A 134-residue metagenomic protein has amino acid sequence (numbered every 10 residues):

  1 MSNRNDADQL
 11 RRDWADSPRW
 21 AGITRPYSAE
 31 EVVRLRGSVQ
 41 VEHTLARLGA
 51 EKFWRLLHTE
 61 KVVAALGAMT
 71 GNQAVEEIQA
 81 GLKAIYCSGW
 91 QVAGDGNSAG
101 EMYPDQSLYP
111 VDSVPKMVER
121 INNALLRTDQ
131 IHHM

Functional and structural regions predicted by a protein language model:
W14, E77: Conserved, mostly hydrophobic/aromatic
A15-D16, P26: Mature N-terminal, pre-catalytic/accessory segment of carbohydrate-active enzymes
V32-W54: Flexible inter-domain linker/hinge segments
V41, A84-P115, I131-M134: Glycine-rich, proline-tolerant flexible connector loops at the mouths of alpha/beta enzymes
L56-Q73, D105-L108: Active-site mouth loops of central-metabolism enzymes
N123-I131: Conserved helix-loop functional segments at active or binding sites
